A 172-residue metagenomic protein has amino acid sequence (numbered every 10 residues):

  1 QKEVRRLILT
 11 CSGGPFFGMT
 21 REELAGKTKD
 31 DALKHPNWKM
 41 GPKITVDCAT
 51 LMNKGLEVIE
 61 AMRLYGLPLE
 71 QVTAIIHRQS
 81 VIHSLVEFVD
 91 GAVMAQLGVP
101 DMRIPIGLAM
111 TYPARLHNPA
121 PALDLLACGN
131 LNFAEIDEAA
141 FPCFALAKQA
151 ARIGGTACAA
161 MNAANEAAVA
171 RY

Functional and structural regions predicted by a protein language model:
Q1-Y172: Catalytic, metal-anchored helix/loop core of enzyme active sites in primary metabolism
